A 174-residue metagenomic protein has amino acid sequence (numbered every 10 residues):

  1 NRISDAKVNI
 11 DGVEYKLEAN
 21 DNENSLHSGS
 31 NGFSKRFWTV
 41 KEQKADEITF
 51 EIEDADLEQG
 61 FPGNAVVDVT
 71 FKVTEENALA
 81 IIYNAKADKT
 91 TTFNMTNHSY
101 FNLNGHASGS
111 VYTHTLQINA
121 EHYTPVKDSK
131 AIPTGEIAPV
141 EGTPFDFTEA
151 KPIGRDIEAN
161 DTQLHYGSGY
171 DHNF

Functional and structural regions predicted by a protein language model:
N1-F174: An exposed, glycine/acidic-rich loop-and-rim segment of catalytic or binding clefts
